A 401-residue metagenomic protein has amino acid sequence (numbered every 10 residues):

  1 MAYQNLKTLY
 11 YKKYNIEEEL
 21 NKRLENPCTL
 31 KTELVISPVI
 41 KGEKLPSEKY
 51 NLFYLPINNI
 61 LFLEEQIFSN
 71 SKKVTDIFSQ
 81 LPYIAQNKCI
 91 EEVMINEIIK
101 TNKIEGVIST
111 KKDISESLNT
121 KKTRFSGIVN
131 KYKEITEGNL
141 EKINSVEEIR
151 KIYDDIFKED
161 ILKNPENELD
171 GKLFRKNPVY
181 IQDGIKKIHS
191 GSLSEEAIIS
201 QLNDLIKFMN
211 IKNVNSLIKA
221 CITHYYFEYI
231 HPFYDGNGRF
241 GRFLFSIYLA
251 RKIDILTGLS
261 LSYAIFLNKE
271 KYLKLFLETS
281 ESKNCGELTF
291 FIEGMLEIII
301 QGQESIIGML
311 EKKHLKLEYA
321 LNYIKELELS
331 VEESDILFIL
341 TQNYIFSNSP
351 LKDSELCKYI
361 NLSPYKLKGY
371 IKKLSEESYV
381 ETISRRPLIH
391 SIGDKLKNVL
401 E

Functional and structural regions predicted by a protein language model:
M1-V74, G369, E381, R386-E401: N-terminal membrane/targeting module of cytochrome P450s
A2-Y50, I185-M309: Phosphate/pyrophosphate-binding active-site loops
Y54-I104: Glycine-rich, N-terminal phosphate-binding loop and its surrounding beta-alpha-beta segment
L63, Y83, N87, K121 (+11 more regions): Generic alpha-helical structural element
Q66-S69, K73, G127, D204 (+2 more regions): Charged, amphipathic alpha-helical oligomerization/scaffolding segments
N70-P82, K131-T136, N203-M209, K271-S280 (+1 more regions): Short amphipathic alpha-helical segments and their helix-coil junctions
Q80, N87, E91-Y234, R242 (+1 more regions): Active-site core of Fic-domain adenylyltransferases
H224-P232, R242-E401: C-terminal regulatory or interaction extensions
